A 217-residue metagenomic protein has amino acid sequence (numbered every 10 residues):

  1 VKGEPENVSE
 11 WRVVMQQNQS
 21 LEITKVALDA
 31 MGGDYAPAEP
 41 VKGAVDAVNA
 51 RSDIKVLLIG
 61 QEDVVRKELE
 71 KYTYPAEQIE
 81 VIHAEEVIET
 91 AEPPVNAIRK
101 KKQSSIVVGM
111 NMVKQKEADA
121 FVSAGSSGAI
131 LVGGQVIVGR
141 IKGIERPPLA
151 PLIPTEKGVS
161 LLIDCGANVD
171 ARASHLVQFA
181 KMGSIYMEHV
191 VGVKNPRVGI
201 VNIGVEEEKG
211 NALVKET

Functional and structural regions predicted by a protein language model:
V1-V14: Short, Lys/Arg-enriched N-terminal segments with co-localized hydrophobic residues within the first ~10-30 amino acids
Q16-R66: N-terminal phosphate-binding or glycine-rich loops at protein starts, especially the Walker A/P-loop of NTPases
D29, L58-G60, E80-I82, S123-G125 (+3 more regions): Short beta-strand segments
A38-E39, R51, K55-L57, D63 (+1 more regions): Glycine-rich phosphate/diphosphate-binding loop of Rossmann-like nucleotide-binding domains
V48-S52, L69-Q78, V191: Short helix-capping segments at alpha-helix termini
Y74-A118: Phosphate/nucleotide-donor binding subsite
V132-G166: Short, acidic/small-residue loops that bind anionic groups at enzyme active sites
